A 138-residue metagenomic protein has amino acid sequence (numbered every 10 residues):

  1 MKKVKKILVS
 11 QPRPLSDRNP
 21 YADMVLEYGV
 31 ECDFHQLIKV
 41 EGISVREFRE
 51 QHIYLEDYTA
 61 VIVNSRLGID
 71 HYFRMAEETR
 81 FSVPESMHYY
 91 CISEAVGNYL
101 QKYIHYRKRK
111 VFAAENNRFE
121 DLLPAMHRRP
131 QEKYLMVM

Functional and structural regions predicted by a protein language model:
M1-M138: Conserved beta-alpha
